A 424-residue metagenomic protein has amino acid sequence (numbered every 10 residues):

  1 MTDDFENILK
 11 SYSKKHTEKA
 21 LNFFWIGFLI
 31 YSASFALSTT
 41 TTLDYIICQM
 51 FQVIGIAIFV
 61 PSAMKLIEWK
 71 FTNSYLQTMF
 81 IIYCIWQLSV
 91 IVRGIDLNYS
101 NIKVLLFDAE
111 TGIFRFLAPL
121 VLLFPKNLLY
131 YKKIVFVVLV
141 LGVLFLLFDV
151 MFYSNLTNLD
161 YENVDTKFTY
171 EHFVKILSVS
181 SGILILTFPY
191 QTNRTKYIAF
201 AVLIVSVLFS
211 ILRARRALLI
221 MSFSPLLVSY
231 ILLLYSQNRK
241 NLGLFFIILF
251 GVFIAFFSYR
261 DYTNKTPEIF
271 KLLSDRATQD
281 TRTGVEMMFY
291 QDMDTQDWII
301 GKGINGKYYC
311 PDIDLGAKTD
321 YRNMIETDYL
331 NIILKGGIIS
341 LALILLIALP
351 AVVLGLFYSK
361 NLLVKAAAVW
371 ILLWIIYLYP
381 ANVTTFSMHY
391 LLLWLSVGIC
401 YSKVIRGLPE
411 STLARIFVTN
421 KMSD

Functional and structural regions predicted by a protein language model:
T2-F270, D320-G407, S411-T419: Hydrophobic transmembrane helix bundles of membrane-integrated enzymes that assemble and modify cell-envelope
K271-D275: Short helix/strand-bridging catalytic loops that position acidic/His residues to coordinate divalent metals and engage
R276-G336: Long extracytoplasmic/lumenal interhelical loops at the membrane interface of multi-pass membrane proteins
D424: Acidic, His/Gly-rich catalytic cores of divalent-metal-dependent hydrolytic chemistry
